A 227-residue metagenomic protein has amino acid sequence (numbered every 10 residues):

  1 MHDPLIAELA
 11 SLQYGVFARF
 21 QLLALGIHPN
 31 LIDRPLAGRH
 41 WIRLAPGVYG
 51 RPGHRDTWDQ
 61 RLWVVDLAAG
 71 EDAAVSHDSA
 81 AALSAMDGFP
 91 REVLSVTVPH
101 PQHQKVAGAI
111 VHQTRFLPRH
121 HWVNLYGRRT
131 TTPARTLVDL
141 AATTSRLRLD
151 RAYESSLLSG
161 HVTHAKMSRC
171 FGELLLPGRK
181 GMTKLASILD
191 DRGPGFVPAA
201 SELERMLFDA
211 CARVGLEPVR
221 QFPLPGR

Functional and structural regions predicted by a protein language model:
M1-S187, D191, A199-V219: Short gly/ser-rich loop at a beta-strand->alpha-helix junction or flexible surface loop bordering the NTP-binding
F196: Active-site neighborhood of thiol-dependent amide/isopeptide-bond enzymes
R220-P223, R227: Short acidic loop-to-beta-strand element that houses the catalytic metal-binding Asp/Glu of nuclease active sites
